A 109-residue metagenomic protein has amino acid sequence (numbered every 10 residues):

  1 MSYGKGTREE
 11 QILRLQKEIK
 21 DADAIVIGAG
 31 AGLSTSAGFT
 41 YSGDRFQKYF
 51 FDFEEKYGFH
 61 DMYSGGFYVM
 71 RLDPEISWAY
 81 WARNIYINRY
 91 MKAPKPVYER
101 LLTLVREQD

Functional and structural regions predicted by a protein language model:
M1-D109: Conserved catalytic core of sirtuin-type NAD+-dependent deacylases
